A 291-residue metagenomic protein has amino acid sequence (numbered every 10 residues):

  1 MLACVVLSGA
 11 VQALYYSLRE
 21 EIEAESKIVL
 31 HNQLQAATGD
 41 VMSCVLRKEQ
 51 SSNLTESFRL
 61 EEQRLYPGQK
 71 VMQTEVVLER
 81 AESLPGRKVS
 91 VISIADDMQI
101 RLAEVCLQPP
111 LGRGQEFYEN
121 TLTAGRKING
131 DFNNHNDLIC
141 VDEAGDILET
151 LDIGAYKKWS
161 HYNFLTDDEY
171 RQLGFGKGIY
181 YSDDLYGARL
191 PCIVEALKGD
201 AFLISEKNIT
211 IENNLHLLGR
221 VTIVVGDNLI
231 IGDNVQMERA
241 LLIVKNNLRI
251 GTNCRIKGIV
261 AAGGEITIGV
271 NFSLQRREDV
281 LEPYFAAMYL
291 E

Functional and structural regions predicted by a protein language model:
M1-G125, L138-G145, V280-Y289: Beta-strand/loop motifs with alternating small/hydrophobic and polar/acidic residues, enriched in the first structured
G112-L165, I231-E291: Predominantly polar beta-repeat domains that present long G/T/S/D/N-rich surfaces used to bind, process, or adhere
V141-D200, N208: Acidic, serine/threonine- and glycine-rich low-complexity intrinsically disordered segments that serve as flexible
L190, T210-E212, I230-G232, I250: Beta-strand-rich extracellular passenger or scaffold domains
I204, V224-V225: Conserved mixed alpha/beta catalytic, RNA-binding, or beta-rich assembly cores of soluble enzyme, regulatory
L218-G219, N228-N234: A contiguous binding-surface segment within folded domains or other stable secondary-structure elements
